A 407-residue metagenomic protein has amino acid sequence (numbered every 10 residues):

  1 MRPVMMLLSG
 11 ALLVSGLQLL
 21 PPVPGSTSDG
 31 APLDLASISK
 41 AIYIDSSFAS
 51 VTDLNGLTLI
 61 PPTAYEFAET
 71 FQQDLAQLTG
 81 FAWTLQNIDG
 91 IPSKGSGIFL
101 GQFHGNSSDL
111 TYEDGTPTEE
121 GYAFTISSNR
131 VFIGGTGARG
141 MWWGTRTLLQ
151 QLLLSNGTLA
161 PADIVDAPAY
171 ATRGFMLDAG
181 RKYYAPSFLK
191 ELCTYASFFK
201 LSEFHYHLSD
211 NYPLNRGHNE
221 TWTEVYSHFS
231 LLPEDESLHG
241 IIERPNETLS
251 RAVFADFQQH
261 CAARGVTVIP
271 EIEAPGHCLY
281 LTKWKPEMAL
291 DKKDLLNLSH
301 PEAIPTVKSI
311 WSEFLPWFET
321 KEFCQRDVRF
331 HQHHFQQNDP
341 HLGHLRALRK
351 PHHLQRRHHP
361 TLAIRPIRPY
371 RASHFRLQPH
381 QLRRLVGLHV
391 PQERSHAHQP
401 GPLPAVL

Functional and structural regions predicted by a protein language model:
M1-L8: Classical eukaryotic N-terminal signal peptides for Sec-dependent ER targeting/secretion, especially the positively
G10-A171, P340-H341, R346, H353-Q355: Acidic, contiguous N-terminal accessory segments
Y43, R173-M176, H205-H207, I269-P270 (+4 more regions): Structural recognition of the beta-strand scaffold that forms the well-ordered cores of secreted hydrolase catalytic
P117-E302, S312-E322: Feature activates predominantly on carbohydrate-active enzymes
G180, S209-P213, E273-H277, R326 (+3 more regions): Active-site beta-loop-alpha junctions enriched in small/polar residues
L279-W284, P351-H352, V390-H398: Histidine/acidic-residue-rich catalytic or RNA/ligand-binding cores of hydrolases and nuclease-related proteins
L281, P286-L377: Active-site neighborhood of glycoside hydrolase catalytic domains
L362-A363, I367-L407: Conserved alpha/beta catalytic core and glycan-binding cleft of carbohydrate-active enzymes
